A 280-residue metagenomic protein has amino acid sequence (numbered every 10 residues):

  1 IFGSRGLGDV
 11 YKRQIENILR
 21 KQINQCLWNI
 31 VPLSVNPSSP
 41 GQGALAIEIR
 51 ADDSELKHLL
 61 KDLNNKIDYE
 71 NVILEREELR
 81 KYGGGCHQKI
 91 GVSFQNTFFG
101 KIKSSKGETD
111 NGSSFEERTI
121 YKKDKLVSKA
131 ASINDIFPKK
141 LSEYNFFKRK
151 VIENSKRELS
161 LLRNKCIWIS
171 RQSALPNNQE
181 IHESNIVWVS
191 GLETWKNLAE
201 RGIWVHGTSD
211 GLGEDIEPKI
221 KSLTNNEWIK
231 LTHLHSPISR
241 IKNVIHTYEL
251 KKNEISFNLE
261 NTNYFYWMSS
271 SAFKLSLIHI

Functional and structural regions predicted by a protein language model:
I1-Y11, I278-H279: Single conserved hydrophobic/aromatic residue that forms the stacking wall/gate of nucleotide- or nucleobase-binding
S4, I47, E78, G191 (+1 more regions): A residue-level signal for conserved active-site and pocket-lining positions in enzyme catalytic cores
G8-N24: A ligand-binding cleft/hinge motif common to bilobed small-molecule-binding domains
K12-R13, A46-R50, L231: Short, conserved beta-strand edge motifs with alternating hydrophobic and charged residues
L19-C86: Extended ligand-binding regions for polar small-molecule ligands
V72-K122, S270-S271: A C-terminal functional module that forms or caps the active site or interfaces directly with catalytic machinery
G112-L277: Signature of uroporphyrinogen-III synthase
